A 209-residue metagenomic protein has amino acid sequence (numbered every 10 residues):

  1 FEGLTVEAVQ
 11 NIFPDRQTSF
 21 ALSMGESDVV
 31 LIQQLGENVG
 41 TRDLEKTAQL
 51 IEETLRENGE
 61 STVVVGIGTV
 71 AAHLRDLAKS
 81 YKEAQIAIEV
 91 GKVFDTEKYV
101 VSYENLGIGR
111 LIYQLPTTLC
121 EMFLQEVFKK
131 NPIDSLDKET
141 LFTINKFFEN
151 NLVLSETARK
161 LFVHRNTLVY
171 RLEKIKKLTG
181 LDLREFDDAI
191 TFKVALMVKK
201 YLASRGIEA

Functional and structural regions predicted by a protein language model:
F1-A209: Cytosolic nucleotide-utilizing catalytic cores of signal-transduction proteins
